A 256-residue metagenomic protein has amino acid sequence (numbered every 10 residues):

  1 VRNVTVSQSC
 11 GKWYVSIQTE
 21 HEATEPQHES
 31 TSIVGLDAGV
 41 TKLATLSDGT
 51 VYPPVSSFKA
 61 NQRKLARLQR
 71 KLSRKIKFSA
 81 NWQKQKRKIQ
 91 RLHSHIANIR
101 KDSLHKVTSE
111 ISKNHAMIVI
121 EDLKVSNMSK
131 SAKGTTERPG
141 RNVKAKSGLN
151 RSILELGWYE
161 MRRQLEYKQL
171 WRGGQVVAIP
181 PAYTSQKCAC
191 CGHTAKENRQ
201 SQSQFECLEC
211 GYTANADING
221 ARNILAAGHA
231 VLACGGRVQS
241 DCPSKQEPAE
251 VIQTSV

Functional and structural regions predicted by a protein language model:
N3-V256: Positively charged, helix-rich recognition surfaces that bind polyanionic ligands
